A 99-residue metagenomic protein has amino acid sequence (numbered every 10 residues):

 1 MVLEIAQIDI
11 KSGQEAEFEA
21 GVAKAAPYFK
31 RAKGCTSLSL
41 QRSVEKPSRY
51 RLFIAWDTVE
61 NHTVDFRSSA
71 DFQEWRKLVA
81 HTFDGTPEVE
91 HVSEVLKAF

Functional and structural regions predicted by a protein language model:
M1-V2, E17, K33-C35: Short, flexible segments with low predicted structural confidence
V2, S39-K46, R51, R76-F99: Glycine-rich beta-strand-turn "strand-cap" elements at beta-sheet edges
V2-D9, S39-R67: Short, well-ordered beta-strand segments in beta-rich or mixed alpha/beta enzyme and ligand-binding folds
I10-F18: Short, surface-exposed ligand-recognition loops at beta-strand->loop->(often short) alpha-helix junctions that present
A16, E60-H62, K97: Residue-level signal for secondary-structure boundary sites
K24-T36, A55-V89: An amphipathic, aromatic/His-enriched active-site/gating alpha helix that lines ligand/cofactor pockets
